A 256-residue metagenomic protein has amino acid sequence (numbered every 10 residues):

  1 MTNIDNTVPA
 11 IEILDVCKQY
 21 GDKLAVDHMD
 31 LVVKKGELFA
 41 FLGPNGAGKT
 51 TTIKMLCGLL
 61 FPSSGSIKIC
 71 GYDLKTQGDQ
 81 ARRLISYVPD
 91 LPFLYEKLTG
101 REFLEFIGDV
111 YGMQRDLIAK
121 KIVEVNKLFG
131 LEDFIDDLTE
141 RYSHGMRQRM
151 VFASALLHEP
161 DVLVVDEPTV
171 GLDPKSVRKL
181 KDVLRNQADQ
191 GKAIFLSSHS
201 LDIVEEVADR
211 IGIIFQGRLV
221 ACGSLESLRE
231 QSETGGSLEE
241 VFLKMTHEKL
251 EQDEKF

Functional and structural regions predicted by a protein language model:
E105, D109, D116-F134: Conserved ABC ATPase "signature" region
L138-Y142: Conserved ABC ATPase signature
E159: Conserved catalytic motifs of ABC-family nucleotide-binding domains
L163-D166: Catalytic Walker B motif of ABC-type/P-loop ATPase nucleotide-binding domains
V204-E205: A short, surface-exposed alpha-helical micro-motif characterized by mixed small hydrophobic and charged/polar residues
C222-G223: ABC ATPase "signature
